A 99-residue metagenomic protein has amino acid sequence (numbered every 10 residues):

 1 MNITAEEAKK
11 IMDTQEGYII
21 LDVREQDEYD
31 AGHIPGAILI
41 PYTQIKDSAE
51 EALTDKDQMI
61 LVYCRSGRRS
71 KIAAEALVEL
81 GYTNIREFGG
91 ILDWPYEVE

Functional and structural regions predicted by a protein language model:
M1-Y18, Q26-M59, R65-E99: Rhodanese-like catalytic fold shared by cysteine-dependent sulfurtransferases and DSP/PTP-type phosphatases
